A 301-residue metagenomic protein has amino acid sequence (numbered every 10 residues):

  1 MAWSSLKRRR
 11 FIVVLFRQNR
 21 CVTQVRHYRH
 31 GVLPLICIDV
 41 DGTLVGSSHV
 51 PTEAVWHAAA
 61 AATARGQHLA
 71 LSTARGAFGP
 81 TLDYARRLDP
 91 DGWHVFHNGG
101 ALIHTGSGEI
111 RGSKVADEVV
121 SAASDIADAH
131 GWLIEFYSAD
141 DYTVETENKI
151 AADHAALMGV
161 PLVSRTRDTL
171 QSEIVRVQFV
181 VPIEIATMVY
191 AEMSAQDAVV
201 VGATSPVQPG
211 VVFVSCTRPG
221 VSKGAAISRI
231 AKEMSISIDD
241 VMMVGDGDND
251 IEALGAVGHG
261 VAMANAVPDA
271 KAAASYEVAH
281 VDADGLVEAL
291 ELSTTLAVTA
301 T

Functional and structural regions predicted by a protein language model:
W3-R10: Low-acidity, Ser/Thr- and Arg-rich intrinsically disordered low-complexity segments
H27, G31-L35, T52, C216-T301: Mg2+-dependent phosphoryl-transfer enzymes with acidic/Ser/Thr/Gly-rich catalytic loops
P34-S47: Asp-based phosphoryl-transfer active-site loop
V50-A151: Active-site phosphate-binding/coordination module
A60-A64, D128, S194, G255 (+1 more regions): Anion (oxyanion) recognition and catalysis
L88-P90, N98, Q196-D197, A256-V257 (+1 more regions): Short, structured coil segments at secondary-structure junctions
H130-L133, Y137-V244, D248-D250, A256: Conserved acidic, metal-coordinating active-site core of Asp-based, Mg2+-dependent phosphoryl-transfer enzymes
